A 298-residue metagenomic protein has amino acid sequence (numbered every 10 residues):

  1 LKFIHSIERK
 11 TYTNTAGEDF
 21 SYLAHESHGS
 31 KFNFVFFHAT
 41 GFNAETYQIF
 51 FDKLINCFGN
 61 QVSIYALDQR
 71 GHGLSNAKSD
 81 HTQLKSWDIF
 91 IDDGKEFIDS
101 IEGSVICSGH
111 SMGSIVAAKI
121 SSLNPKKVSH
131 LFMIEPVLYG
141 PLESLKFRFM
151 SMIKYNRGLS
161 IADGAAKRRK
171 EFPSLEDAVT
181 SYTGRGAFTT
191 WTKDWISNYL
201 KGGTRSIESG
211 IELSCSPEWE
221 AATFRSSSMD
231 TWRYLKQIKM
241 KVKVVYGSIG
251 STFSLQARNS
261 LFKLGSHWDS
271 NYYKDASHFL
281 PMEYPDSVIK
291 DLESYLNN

Functional and structural regions predicted by a protein language model:
T15-E26: A short loop-to-beta-strand scaffold at the N-terminal edge of the catalytic core in hydrolase folds
E26-A77: Conserved HGGG/HGGXW glycine-rich cap/lid loop of the alpha/beta-hydrolase fold
S63-S108, F149, K290: Active-site loop/oxyanion-hole signature of alpha/beta-hydrolase fold enzymes
S104-K146: Conserved hydrolase catalytic core segment
L131-E171: Flexible "cap/lid" loop of the alpha/beta hydrolase fold
A166-R225: Conserved alpha/beta-hydrolase catalytic His-Asp/Glu region
G203-K263: Conserved serine/cysteine hydrolase catalytic core
Y273-P285: Catalytic histidine-centered segment of alpha/beta-hydrolase-like enzymes
